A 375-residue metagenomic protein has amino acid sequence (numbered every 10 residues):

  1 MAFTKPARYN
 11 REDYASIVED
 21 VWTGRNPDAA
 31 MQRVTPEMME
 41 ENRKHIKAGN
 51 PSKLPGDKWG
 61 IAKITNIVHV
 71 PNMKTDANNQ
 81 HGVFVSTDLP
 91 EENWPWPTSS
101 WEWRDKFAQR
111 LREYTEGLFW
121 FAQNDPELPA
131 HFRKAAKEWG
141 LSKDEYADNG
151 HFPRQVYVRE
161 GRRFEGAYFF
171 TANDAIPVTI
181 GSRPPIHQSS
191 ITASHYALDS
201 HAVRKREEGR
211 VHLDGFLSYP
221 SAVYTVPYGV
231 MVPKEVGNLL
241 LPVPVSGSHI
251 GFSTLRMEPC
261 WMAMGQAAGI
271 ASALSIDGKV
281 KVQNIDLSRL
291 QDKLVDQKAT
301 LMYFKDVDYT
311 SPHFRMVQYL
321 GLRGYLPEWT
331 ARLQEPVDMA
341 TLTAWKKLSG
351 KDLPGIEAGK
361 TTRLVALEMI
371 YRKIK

Functional and structural regions predicted by a protein language model:
M1-R289, K293: Flavin (FAD/FMN)-binding glycine-rich loop and adjacent Rossmann-like elements that form
F107, F304-D306, L367: A generic structural signal for short
R110, S253, M257-C260, V282 (+3 more regions): Extracytoplasmic/periplasmic, Sec-exported soluble proteins
Q123, A273, D277, V295-A299 (+3 more regions): Sec-exported extracytoplasmic/periplasmic mature domains
V226, L255, K305, E328-T330 (+1 more regions): Active-site-adjacent structural elements in folded domains
G278, N284-Y325: Catalytic cores of secreted or luminal carbohydrate-active enzymes
H313-R323, T330-K375: Short, solvent-exposed alpha-helical surface patches in non-cytosolic proteins
